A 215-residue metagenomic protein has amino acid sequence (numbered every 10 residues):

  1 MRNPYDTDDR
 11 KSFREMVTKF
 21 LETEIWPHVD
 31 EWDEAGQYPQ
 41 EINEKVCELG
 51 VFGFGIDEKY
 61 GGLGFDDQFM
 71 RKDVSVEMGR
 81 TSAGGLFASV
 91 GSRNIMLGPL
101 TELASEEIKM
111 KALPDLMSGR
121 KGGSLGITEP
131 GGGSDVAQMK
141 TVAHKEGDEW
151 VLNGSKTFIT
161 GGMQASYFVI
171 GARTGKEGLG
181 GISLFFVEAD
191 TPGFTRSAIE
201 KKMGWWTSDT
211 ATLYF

Functional and structural regions predicted by a protein language model:
M1-F13, A143: Intrinsic disorder at enzyme termini
R10, L21, G50, D57 (+8 more regions): Buried hydrophobic positions in well-ordered alpha/beta secondary-structure cores of metabolic enzymes
E48-R120, T160-Y167, G178: Internal helix-loop-helix
G119-I127: A short, Trp-centered hydrophobic/proline-enriched beta-strand micro-motif
G132-G133, T157-G162, W205: Glycine-rich phosphate/pyrophosphate-binding beta-alpha loops
D135-N153: Cytochrome P450 C-terminal beta-domain/meander region
Q138, D190-F215: Flexible, small-/acidic-enriched active-site or ligand-binding loops
E149, N153-S197: A short core secondary-structure module
